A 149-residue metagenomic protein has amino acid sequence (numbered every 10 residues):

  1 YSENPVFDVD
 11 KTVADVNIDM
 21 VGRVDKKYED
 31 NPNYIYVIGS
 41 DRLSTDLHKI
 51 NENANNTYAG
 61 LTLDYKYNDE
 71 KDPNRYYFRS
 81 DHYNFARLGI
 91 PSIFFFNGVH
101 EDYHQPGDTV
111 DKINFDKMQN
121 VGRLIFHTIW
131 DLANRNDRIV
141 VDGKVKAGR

Functional and structural regions predicted by a protein language model:
Y1-S92: Metal-dependent peptidase/peptidase-like ectodomains
F96-R149: His/Asp/Glu-rich mid-to-C-terminal helical/loop segments that flank catalytic regions of hydrolases
